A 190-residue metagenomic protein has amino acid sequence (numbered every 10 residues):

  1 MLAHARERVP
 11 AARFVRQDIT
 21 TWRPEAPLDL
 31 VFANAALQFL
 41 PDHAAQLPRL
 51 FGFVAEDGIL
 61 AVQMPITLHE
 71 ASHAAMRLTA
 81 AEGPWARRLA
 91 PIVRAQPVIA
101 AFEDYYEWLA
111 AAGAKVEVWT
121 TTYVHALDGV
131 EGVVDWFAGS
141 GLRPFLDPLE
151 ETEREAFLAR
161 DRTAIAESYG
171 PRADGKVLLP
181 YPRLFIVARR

Functional and structural regions predicted by a protein language model:
M1-P24, L30, A44-A45, R49: Class I SAM-dependent methyltransferase SAM/SAH-binding core
L2-R13, R77, Y106, A110 (+1 more regions): Class I S-adenosyl-L-methionine
A3, R16-D18, A35-F39, L50-A55 (+1 more regions): Membrane-interface segments of envelope glycosyltransferases acting on lipid-linked substrates or membrane lipids
R6, P10, P41, A55 (+2 more regions): Short conserved AdoMet
W22, Q38, T67, S140: Active-site beta-alpha loop architecture of Rossmann-like, nucleotide-cofactor-dependent enzymes
E25, Q96-R190: Conserved Class I S-adenosyl-L-methionine
D29-A44, I66: A short SAM/SAH-binding and catalytic strip from SAM-dependent methyltransferases
A44-A45, F51, A55-D128, E150: Conserved catalytic/acceptor-binding region of the Class I
